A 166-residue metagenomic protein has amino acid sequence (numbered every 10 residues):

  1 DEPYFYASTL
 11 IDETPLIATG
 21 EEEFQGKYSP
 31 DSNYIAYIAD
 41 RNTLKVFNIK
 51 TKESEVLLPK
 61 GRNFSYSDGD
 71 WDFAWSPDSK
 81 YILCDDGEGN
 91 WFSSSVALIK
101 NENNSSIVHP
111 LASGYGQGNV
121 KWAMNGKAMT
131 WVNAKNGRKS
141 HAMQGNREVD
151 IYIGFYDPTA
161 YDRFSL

Functional and structural regions predicted by a protein language model:
D1-F5, I17-E23, N33-T51, P59-D68 (+4 more regions): A flexible loop/linker signature enriched in serine peptidases of the S9 family
S8-L16: Inter-blade linker and blade-boundary elements of WD-repeat/beta-propeller domains
P30, P77, M124, D157-P158: Non-catalytic surface loops within mature trypsin-like serine protease
S32-I35, S79-I82, G126-M129: Hydrophobic beta-strand positions that form the internal "hydrophobic ladder" of WD40/Gbeta-like beta-propeller blades
